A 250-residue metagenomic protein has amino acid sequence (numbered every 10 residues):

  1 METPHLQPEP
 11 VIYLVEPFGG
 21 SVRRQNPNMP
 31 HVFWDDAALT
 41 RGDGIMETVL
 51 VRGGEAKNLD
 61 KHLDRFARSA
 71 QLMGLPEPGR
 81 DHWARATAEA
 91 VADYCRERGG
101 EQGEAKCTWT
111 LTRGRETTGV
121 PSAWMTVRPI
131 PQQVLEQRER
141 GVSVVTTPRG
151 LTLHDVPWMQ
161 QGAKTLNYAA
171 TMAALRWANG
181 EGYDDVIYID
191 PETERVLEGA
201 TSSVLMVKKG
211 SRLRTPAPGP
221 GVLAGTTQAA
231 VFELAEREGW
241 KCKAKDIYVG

Functional and structural regions predicted by a protein language model:
M1-P78, R85-E89, T117-G250: Helix-start/capping segments and mature chain N-termini
A84-R115, R128: Short, acidic/charged, Gly/Pro-enriched secondary-structure junctions
